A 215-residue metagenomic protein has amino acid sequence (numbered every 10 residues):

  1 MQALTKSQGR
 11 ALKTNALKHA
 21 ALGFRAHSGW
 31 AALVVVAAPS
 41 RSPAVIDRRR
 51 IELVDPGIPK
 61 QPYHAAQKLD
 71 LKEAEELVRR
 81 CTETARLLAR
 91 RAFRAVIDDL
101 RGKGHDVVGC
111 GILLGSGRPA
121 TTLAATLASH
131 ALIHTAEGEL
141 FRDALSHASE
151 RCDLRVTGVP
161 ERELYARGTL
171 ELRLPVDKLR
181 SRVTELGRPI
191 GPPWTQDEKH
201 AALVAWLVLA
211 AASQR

Functional and structural regions predicted by a protein language model:
Q2-K6, R10-Q214: Phosphate- and other anionic-substrate recognition elements at nucleic-acid/protein interfaces
